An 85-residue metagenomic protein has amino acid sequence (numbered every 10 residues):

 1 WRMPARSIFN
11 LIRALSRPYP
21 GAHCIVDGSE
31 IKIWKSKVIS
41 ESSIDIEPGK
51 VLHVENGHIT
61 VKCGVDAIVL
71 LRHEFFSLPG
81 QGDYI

Functional and structural regions predicted by a protein language model:
W1-I85: An anion-binding loop in the catalytic cleft
